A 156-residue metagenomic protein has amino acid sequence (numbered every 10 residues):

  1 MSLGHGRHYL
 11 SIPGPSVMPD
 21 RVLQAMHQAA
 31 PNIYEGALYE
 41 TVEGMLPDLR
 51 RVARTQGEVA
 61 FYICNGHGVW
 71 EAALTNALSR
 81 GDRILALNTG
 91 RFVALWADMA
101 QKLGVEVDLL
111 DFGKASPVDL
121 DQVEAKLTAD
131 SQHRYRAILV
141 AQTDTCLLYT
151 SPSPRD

Functional and structural regions predicted by a protein language model:
M1-E35: N-terminal "arm"/small-domain region of PLP-dependent enzymes with the aminotransferase-like
A25-A72, R91, L95-Q101: Conserved N-terminal alpha-helix of the aminotransferase class I/II PLP-enzyme fold
Q56, G81, H133-Y135: A general structural motif
T75-R80, K102-L103: Alpha-helix C-terminal capping segments
L78-A94: Conserved PLP-anchoring active-site segment centered on the Schiff-base-forming lysine
N88, L139-Q142: Short beta-strand segments
G104-R136, V140: PLP-dependent aminotransferase-class I/II
Y149-D156: Conserved small/polar residues in nucleotide/adenosyl-binding loops
